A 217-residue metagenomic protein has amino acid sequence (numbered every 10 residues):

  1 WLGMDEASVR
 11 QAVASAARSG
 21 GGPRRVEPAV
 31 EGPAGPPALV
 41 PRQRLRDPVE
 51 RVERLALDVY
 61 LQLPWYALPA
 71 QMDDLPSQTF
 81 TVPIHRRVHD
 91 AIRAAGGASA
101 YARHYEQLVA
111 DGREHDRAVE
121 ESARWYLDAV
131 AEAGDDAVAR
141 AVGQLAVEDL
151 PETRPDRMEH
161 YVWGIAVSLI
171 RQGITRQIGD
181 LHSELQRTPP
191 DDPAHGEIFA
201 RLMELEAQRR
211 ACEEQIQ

Functional and structural regions predicted by a protein language model:
W1, P41-P48, F80, V162 (+1 more regions): Non-transmembrane, amphipathic alpha-helical segments
W1-G21: Charge-patterned, long linear interaction tracts outside catalytic cores
A7, E50-R51, I198, E206: Short alpha-helical segments used as structural interaction elements across diverse proteins
Q11, R25-V26, R210: Positively charged, low-complexity intrinsically disordered regions
S15, S19-A123, L127-V130, V142-E148 (+1 more regions): Non-catalytic protein-protein interaction segments used by genome-maintenance enzymes to assemble and couple activities
R93, G97-Q217: Bacterial replisome coupling helices
